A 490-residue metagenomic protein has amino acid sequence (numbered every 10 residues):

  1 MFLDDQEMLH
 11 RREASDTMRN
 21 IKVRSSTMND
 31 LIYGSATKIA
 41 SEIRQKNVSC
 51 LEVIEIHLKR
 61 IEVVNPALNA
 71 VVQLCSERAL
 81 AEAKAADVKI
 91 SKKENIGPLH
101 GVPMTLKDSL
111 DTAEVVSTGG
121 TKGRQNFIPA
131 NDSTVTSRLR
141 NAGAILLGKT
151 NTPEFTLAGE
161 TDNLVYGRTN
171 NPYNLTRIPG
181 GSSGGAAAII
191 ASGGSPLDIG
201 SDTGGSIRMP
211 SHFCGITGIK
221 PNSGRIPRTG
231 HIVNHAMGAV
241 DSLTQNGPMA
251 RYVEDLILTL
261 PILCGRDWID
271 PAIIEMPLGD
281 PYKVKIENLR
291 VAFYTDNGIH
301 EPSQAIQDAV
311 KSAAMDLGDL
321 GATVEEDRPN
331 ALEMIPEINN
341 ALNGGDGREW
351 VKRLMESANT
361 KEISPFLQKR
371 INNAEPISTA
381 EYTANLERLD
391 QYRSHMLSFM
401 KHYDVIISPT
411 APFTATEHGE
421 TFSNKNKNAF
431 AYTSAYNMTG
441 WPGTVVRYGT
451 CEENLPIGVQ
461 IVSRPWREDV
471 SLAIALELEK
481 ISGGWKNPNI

Functional and structural regions predicted by a protein language model:
Q6, R19-A81, D319-G321, N487-I490: An N-terminal boundary/leader segment
K46, H57, G101, N141 (+4 more regions): Glycine-rich, small-residue loops and helix-cap segments that act as flexible hinges at active-site edges
N47-I54, K84-D87, P302-R328, V351-A358 (+1 more regions): Acyltransferase
K89-L164: Acidic/His- and Gly-rich active-site-bordering loop/insert found across diverse amide/peptide-bond hydrolases
L99-K122, K285-Y294, L342-L397, R447-P456: Short helix-loop capping/hinge segments that flank enzyme active sites or metal/cofactor-binding pockets
K122, N126, I273-I274, I338 (+2 more regions): Short, surface-exposed loop/helix-turn segments at secondary-structure junctions that function as lids/hinges flanking
N131-L263, N437-C451, L455-G458: Short glycine/serine-rich loop segments
K220-D308, S482-I490: A short helix-breaking turn/cap at a secondary-structure junction
